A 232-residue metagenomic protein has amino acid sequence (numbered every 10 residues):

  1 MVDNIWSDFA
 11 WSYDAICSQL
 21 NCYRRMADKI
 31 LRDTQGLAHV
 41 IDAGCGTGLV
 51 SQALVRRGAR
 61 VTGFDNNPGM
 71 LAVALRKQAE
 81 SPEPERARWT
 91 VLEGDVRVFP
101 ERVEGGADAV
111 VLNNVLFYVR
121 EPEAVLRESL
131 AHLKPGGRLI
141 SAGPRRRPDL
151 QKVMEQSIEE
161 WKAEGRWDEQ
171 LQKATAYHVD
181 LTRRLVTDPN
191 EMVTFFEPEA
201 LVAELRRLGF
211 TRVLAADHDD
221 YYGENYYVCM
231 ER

Functional and structural regions predicted by a protein language model:
M1-Q35, L49, A53, E80 (+1 more regions): Conserved class I S-adenosyl-L-methionine
I41, T47-V98: Class I SAM-dependent methyltransferase SAM/SAH-binding core
V98-E104: Short conserved loop adjoining the S-adenosyl-L-methionine
V111: A conserved beta-strand element that flanks and buttresses the S-adenosyl-L-methionine
E123-P135: A short glycine-rich, Lys/Arg-flanked "PGG" loop and its adjoining helix->strand segment in the class I
I140-Q170: Conserved class I S-adenosyl-L-methionine
M192-L208: Short alpha-helix
L208-G209, D217-R232: Core SAM-dependent methyltransferase catalytic element
